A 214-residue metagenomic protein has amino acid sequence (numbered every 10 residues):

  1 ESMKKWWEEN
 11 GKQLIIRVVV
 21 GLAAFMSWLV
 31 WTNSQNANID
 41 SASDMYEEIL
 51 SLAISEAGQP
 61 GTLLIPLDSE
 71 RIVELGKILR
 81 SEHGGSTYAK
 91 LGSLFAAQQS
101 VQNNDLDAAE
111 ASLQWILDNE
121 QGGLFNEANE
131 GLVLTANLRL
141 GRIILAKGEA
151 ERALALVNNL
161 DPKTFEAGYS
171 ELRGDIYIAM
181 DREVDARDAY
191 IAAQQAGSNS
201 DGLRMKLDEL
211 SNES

Functional and structural regions predicted by a protein language model:
E1-V20: N-terminal positive-inside, membrane-proximal cytosolic segments immediately preceding the first
L79-A89, N119-V133, K147, N159-G168 (+1 more regions): Short solvent-exposed coil/turn linkers within tandem alpha-helical repeat scaffolds
